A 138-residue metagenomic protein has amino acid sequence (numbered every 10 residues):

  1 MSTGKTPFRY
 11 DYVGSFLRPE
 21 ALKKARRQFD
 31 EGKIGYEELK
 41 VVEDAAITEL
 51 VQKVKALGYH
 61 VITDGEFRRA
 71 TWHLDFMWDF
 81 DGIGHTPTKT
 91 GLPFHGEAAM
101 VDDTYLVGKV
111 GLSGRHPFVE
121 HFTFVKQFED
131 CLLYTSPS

Functional and structural regions predicted by a protein language model:
M1-H85, E120-Q127: N-terminal basic, low-complexity leaders that serve as flexible interaction/assembly modules and, when applicable, as
D81-G96: Acidic, His- and aromatic-enriched active-site or binding-groove loops in soluble protein domains that engage sugars
L92-R115, V119: A gly/proline- and charged-residue-enriched helix-loop-helix capping module
Y134-S138: Conserved small/polar residues in nucleotide/adenosyl-binding loops
